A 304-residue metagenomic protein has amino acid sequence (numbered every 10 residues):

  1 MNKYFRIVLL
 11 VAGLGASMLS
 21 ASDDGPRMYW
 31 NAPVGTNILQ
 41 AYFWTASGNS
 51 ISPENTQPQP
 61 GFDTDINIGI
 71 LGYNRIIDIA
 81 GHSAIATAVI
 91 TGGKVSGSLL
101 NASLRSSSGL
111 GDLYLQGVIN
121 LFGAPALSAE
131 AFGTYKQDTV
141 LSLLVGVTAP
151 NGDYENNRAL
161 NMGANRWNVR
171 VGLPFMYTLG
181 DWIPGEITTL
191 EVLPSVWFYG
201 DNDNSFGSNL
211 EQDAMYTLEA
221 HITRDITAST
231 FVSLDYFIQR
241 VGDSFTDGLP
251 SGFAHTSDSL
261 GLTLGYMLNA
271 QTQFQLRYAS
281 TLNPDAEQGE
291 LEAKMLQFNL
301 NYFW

Functional and structural regions predicted by a protein language model:
R27-G35, D78-I85, G123-V140, G180-T188 (+2 more regions): Short loop/turn motifs that connect adjacent beta-strands in outer-membrane beta-barrel proteins
G35, D63-G69, S108-L115, T139 (+4 more regions): Residues that define the transmembrane beta-barrel architecture of outer-membrane proteins
L39, L71-Y73, L115-G117, L143 (+5 more regions): Membrane-embedded beta-strands of outer-membrane beta-barrel proteins, especially the hydrophobic/small aromatic
L39-T45, A86-K94, L141-A149, T188-F198 (+2 more regions): Transmembrane beta-barrel strands of outer-membrane/channel proteins
F43, R75-I77, I119-L121, V147 (+5 more regions): Residue-level signature of outer-membrane beta-barrel architecture
A46-I68, S103, A159-N161: Surface-exposed strand-loop-strand hairpins of Gram-negative outer-membrane beta-barrel proteins
A46-S52, G93-L99, A124, T148-N157 (+7 more regions): Sequence/structural signature of outer-membrane beta-barrel proteins
S52, N202-W304: Outer membrane beta-barrel transmembrane domains
